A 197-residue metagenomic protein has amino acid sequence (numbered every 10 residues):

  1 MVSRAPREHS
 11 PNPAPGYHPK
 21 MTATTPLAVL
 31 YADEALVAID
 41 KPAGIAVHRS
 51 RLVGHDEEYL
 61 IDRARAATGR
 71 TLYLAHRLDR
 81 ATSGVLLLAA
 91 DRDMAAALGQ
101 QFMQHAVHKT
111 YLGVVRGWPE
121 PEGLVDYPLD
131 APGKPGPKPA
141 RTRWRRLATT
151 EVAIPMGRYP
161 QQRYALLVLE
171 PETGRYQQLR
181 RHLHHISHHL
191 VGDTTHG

Functional and structural regions predicted by a protein language model:
S3-R4, P11-L166, E170, L183-I186: RNA pseudouridine synthases
G99, R180, V191: A short local structural element in Rossmann-fold oxidoreductases
R175-L183: Short beta-strand segments enriched for Tyr within beta-sheet-rich domains, predominantly fibronectin type III
L183-G197: Phosphate/ribose-recognition catalytic cores of enzymes acting on nucleotide-derived substrates
